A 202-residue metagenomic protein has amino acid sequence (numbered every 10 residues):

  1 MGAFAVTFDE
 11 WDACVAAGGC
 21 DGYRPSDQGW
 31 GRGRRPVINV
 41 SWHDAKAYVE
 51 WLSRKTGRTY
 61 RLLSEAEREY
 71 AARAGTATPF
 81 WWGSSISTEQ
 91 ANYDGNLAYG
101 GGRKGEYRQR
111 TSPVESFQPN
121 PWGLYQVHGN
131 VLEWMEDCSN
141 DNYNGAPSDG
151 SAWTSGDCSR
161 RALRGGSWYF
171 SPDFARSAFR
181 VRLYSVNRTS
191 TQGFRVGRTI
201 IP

Functional and structural regions predicted by a protein language model:
M1-G22, V40-H43, G129, E136 (+2 more regions): A short glycine-rich, aromatic-capped structural motif
S26-V181, R188-S190: Functional-site microenvironments in short loops/helix caps that host divalent-cation chemistry
G166, T199-P202: Short loop segments at secondary-structure junctions
